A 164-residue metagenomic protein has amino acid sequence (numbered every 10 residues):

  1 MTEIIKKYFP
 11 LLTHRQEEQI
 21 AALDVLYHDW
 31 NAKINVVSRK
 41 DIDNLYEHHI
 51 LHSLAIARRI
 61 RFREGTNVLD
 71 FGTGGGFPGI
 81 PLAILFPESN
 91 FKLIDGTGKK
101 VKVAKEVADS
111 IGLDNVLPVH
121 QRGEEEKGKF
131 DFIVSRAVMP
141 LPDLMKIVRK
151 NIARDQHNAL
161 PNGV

Functional and structural regions predicted by a protein language model:
M1-E64, L69, K99-V116: Class I SAM-dependent transferase core
P10, R61, P87-E88, A153: Residue-level recognition of short, structured coil/turn motifs that connect secondary structure elements
L69-F71, K92: Conserved beta-strand elements of the Class I
G72-G74, T97: Anionic group-transfer/hydrolysis microenvironments
G75-E88: Conserved SAM-binding loop of SAM-dependent methyltransferases across substrates and taxa, primarily the Class I
E88-K92, G96-V164: S-adenosylmethionine
